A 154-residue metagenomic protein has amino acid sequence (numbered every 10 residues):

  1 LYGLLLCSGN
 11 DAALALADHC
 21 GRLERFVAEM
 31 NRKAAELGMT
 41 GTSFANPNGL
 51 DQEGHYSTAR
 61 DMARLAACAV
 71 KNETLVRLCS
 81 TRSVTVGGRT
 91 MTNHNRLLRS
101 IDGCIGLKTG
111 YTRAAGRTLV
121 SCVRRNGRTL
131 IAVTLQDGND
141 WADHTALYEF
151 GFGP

Functional and structural regions predicted by a protein language model:
L1-R60, A69-V70: Active-site-adjacent loops and short helices of periplasmic peptidoglycan-processing enzymes
M39-S43, D51-P154: Domain-terminus/edge residues, biased toward the C-terminal soluble/receptor-binding domains of extracytoplasmic
